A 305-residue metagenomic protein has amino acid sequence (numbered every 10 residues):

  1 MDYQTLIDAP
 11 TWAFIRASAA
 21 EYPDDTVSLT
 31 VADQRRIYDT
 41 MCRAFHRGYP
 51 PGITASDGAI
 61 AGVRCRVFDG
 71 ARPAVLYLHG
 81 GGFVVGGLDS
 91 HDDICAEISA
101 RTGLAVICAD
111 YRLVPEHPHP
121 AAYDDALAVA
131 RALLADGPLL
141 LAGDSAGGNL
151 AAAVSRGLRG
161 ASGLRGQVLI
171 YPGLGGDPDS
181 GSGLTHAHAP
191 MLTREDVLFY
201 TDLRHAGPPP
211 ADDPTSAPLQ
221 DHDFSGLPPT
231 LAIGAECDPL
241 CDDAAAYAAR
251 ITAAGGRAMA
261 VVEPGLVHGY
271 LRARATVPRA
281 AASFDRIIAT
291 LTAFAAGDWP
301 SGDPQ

Functional and structural regions predicted by a protein language model:
M1-V67, P210, A296-Q305: A glycine/proline-hinged amphipathic helix-loop "lid/cap" segment that gates access to hydrophobic ligand pockets
I7, S56-D57, A61-R66, G70-Q305: Alpha/beta-hydrolase superfamily serine-hydrolase fold, recognizing
